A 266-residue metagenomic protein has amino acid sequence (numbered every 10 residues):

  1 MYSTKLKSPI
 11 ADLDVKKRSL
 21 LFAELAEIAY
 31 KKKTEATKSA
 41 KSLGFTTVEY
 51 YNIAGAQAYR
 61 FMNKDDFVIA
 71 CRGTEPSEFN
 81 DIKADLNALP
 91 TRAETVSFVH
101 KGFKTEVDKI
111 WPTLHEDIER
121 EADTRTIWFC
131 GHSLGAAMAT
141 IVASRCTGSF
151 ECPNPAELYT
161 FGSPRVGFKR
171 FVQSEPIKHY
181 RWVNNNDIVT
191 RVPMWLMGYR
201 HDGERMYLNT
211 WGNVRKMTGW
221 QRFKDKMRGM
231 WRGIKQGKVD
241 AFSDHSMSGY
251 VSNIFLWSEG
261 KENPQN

Functional and structural regions predicted by a protein language model:
M1-C130, L134-N266: Non-catalytic, mobile gating and regulatory segments of ester bond hydrolases
